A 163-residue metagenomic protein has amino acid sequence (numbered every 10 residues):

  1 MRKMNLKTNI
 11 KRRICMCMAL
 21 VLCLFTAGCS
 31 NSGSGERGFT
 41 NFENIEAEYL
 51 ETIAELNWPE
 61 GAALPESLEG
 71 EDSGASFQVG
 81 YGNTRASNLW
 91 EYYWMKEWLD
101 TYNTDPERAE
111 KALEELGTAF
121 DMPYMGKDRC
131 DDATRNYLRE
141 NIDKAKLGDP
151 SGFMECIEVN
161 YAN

Functional and structural regions predicted by a protein language model:
M4-M16: Bacterial N-terminal signal peptides that target proteins for export
M16-L22: Sec-dependent N-terminal signal peptides
L24-G28: C-terminal motif of bacterial Sec signal peptides marking the signal peptidase cleavage site
S30-G33: Bacterial signal peptide processing site
G35-E69, D143-F153, E158-N160: Extended non-catalytic interaction/regulatory regions in multidomain proteins
I45-Y93, E97-W98, D105-R108, L116: Alpha-helical segments in soluble extracytoplasmic regions
E91-N163: Extracytosolic low-complexity repeat regions of secreted or lipid-anchored proteins
